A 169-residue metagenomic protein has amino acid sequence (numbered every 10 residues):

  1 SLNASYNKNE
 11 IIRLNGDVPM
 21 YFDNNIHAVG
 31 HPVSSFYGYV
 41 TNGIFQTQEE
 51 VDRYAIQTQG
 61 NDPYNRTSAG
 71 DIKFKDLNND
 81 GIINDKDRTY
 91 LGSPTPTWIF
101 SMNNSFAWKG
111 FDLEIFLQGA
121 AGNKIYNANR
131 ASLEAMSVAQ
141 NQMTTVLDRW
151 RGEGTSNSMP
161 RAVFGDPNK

Functional and structural regions predicted by a protein language model:
S1-S93, E134, Q142-L147, R151-G165: Conserved small-residue
A4-E10, W108-G110, G119-N123: Transmembrane beta-strands of outer-membrane beta-barrel pores
N78, T95, D112, L117: Segments forming glycine/polar-rich beta-alpha architectures that bind adenosine-containing cofactors
P96-F100: Residues that define the transmembrane beta-barrel architecture of outer-membrane proteins
M102, W108, L113-I115: Transmembrane beta-strands of outer-membrane beta-barrel proteins
F116-V146: Small-side-chain secondary-structure face that scaffolds active or pore-lining regions
K169: Cytosolic nucleotide-binding catalytic cores of signal-transduction proteins
